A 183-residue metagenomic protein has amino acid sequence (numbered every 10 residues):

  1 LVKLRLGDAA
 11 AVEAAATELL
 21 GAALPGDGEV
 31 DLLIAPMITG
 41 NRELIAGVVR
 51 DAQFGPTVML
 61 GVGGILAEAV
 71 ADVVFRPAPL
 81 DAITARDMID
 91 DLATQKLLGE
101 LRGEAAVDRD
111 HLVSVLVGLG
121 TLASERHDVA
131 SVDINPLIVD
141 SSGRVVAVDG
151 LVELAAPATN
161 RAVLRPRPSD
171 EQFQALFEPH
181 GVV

Functional and structural regions predicted by a protein language model:
L1-V183: ATP-dependent carboxylate/acyl-activation modules
